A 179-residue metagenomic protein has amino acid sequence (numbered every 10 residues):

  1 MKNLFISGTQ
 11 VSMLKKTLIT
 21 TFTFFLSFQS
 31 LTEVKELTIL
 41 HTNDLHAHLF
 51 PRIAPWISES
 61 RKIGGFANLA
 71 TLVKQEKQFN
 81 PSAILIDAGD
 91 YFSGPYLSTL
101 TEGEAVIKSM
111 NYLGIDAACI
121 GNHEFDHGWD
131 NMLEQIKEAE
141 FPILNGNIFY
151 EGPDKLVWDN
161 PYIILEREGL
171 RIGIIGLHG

Functional and structural regions predicted by a protein language model:
M1-M13: N-terminal secretory signal peptides that target proteins for export/translocation
Q10, T23-F24: Short, linear, compositionally biased motifs with a strong N-terminal bias
M13-L14, E33: Intrinsically disordered, low-complexity sequence elements enriched in Ser/Thr/Gly/Pro
T17-F22, I57: Sec-dependent signal peptide hydrophobic core
T20-T21, S30-T32: Cleavable N-terminal signal peptides
L31-G179: Acidic, metal/ion-coordinating pockets
